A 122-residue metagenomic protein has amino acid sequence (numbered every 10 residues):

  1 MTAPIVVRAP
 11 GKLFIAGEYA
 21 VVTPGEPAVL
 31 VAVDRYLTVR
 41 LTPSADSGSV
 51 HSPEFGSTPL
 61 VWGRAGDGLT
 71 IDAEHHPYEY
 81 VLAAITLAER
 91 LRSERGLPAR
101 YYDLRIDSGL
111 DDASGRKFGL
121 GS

Functional and structural regions predicted by a protein language model:
M1-L120: ATP-binding N-lobe of GHMP and related small-molecule kinases
